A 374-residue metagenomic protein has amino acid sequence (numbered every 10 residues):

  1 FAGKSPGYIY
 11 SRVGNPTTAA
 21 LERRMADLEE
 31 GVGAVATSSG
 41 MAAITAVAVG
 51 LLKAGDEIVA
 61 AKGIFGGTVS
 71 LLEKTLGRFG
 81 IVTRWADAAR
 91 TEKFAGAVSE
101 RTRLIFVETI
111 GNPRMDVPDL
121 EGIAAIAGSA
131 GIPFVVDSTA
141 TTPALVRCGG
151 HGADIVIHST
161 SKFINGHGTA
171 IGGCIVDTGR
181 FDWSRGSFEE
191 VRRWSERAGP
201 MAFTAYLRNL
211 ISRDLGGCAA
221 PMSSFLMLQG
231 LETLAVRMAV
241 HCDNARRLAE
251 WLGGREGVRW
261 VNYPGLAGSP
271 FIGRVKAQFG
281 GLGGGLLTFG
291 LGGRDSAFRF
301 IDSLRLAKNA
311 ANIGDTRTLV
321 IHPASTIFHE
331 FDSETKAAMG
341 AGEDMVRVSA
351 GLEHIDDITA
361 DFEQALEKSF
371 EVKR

Functional and structural regions predicted by a protein language model:
F1-T45, G67-K74: Conserved N-terminal alpha-helix of the aminotransferase class I/II PLP-enzyme fold
S5, L231, L282-L286, E343-R347: Short, solvent-exposed beta-strand edge segments and adjacent coil->beta transition regions
V32, E73, V82, R237 (+3 more regions): PLP-dependent enzyme catalytic core of the Aspartate aminotransferase-like
A34-E256, N262: Conserved PLP-enzyme active-site core in the AAT-like
G63-I64, S161, G292, G351-E353: Structured loop/turn residues at secondary-structure junctions
V176, T288-G290, S349-G351: Short hydrophobic/aromatic beta-strand micro-patches that form the beta-sheet surface supporting nucleotide- or nucleic
L215-C218, T233, A239, A245-A311 (+3 more regions): Conserved small-domain helix->loop->beta segment predominantly found in fold-type I
